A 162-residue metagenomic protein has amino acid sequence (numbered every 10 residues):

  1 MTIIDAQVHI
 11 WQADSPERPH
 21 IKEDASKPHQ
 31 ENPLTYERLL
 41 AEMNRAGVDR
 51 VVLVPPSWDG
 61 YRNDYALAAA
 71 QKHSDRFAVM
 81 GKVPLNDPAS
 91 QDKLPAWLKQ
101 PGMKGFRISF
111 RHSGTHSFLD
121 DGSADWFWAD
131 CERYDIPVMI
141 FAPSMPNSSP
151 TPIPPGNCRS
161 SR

Functional and structural regions predicted by a protein language model:
M1-W126, D130, Y134: Mid-domain alpha/beta scaffold segments of enzyme catalytic cores
K104-G105, F118-R162: Catalytic pocket-lining loop regions of alpha/beta-barrel enzymes, especially the amidohydrolase/enolase/GH5 lineages
